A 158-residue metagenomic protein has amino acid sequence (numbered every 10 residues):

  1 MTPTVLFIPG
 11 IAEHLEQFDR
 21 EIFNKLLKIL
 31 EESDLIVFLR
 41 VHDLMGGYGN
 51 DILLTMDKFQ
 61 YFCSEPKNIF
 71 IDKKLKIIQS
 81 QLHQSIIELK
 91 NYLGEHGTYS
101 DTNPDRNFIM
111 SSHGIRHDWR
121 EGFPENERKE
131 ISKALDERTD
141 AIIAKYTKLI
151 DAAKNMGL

Functional and structural regions predicted by a protein language model:
M1-F18: Membrane-aqueous junction of the first/signal-anchor transmembrane helix in small integral membrane proteins
H14-L158: Long, low-complexity or tandemly repetitive, helically biased scaffold regions used for multimeric assembly/adhesion
